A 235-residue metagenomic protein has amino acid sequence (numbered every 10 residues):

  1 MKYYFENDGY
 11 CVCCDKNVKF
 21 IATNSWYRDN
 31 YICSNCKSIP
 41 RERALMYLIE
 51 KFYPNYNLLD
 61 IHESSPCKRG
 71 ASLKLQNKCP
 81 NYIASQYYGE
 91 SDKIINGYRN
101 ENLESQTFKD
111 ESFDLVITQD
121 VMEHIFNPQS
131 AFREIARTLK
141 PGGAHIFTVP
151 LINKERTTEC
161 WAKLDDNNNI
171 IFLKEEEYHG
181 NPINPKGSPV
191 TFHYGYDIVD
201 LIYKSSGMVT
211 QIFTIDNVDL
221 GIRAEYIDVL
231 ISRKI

Functional and structural regions predicted by a protein language model:
M1-K109, A162, Y196, D219-I235: Conserved N-terminal segment of class I S-adenosyl-L-methionine
Y4-E6, F126-I235: S-adenosyl-L-methionine-dependent methyltransferase catalytic module, highlighting the catalytic core
E63, E123, E134: Acidic-residue sensor for enzyme active/binding pockets
S64, V116-I117: Hydrophobic beta-strand segment of the Class I
K68-G70, E123, N153: Glycine-rich nucleotide phosphate-binding loop and flanking beta-alpha elements of Rossmann-like dinucleotide-binding
F108, F113, G207-M208: Conserved hydrophobic/aromatic "anchor" residues that stabilize well-ordered secondary structure elements
L115-V116, I135: Alpha-helical membrane segments in multi-pass integral membrane proteins
I117, V121, L151: Hydrophobic adenine-recognition pocket in adenosine-nucleotide-binding enzymes
